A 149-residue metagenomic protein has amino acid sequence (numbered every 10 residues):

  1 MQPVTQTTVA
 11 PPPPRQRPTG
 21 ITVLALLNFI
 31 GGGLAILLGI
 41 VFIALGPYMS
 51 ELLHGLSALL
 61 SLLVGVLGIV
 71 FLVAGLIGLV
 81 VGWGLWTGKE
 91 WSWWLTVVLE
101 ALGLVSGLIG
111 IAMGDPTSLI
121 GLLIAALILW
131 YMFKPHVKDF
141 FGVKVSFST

Functional and structural regions predicted by a protein language model:
Q2-T149: Topology signature of small-to-medium multi-pass alpha-helical membrane proteins
